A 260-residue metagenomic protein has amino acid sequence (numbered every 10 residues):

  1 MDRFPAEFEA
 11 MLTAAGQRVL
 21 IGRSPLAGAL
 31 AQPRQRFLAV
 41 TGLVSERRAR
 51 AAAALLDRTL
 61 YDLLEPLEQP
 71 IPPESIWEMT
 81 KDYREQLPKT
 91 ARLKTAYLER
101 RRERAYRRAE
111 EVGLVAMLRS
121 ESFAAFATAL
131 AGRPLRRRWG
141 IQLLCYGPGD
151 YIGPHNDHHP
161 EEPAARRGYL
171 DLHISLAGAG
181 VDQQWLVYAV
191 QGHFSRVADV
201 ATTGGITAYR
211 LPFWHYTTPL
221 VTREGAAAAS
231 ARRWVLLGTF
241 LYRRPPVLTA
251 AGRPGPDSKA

Functional and structural regions predicted by a protein language model:
D2-E7, L144, D150, D157-P160 (+2 more regions): Catalytic core of Fe(II)/2-oxoglutarate
R3-F123: Non-heme Fe(II)/2-oxoglutarate
A31-P33, R136, A165, A229: A generic structural signal for short, non-catalytic loop/turn and secondary-structure boundary residues
A39-G42, L135-Q142, A208-Y209: A structural signal for short, well-ordered beta-strand segments and their strand-loop junctions that often border
L67-V187: Conserved double-stranded beta-helix
